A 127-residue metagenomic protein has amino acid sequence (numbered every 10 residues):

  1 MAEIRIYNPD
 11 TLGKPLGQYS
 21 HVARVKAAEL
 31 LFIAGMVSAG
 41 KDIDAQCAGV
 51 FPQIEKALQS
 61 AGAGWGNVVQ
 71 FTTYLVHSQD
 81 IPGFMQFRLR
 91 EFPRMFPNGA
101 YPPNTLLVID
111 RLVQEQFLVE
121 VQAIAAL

Functional and structural regions predicted by a protein language model:
M1-Q70, L75-L127: N-terminal presequence-like segments and the immediate start of the first folded domain
